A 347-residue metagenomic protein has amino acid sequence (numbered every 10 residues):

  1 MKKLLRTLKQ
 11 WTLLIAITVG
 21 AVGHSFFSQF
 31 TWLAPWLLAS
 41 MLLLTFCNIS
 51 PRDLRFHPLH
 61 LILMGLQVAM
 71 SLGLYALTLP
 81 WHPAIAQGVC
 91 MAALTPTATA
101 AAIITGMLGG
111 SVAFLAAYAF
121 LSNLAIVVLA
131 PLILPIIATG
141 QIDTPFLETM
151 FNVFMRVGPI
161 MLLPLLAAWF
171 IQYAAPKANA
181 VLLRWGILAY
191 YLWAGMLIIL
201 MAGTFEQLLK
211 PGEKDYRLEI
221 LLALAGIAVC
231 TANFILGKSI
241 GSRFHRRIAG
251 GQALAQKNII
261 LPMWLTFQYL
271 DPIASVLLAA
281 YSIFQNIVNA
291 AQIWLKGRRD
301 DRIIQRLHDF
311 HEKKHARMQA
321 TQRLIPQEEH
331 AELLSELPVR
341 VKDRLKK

Functional and structural regions predicted by a protein language model:
M1-K346: Alpha-helical transmembrane segments of multi-pass small-molecule/ion transporters
